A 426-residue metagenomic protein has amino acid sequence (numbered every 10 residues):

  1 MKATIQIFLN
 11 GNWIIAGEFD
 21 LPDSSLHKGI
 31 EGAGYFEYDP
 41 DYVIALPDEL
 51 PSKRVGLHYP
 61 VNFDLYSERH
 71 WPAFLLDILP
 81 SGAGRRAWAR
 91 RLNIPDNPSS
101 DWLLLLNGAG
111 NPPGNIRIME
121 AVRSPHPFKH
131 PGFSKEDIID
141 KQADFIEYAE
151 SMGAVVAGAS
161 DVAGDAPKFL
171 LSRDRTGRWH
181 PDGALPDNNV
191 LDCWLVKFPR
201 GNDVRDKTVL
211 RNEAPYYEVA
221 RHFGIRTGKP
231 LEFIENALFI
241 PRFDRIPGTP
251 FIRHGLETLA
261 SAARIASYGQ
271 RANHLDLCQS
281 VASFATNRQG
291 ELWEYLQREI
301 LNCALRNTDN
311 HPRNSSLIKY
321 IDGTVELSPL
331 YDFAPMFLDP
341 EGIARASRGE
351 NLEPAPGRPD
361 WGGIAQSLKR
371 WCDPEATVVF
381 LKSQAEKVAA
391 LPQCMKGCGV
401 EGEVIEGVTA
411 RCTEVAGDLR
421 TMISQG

Functional and structural regions predicted by a protein language model:
M1-G426: Phosphate/dinucleotide-binding and metal-coordinating scaffold of catalytic cores in nucleotide-dependent enzymes
